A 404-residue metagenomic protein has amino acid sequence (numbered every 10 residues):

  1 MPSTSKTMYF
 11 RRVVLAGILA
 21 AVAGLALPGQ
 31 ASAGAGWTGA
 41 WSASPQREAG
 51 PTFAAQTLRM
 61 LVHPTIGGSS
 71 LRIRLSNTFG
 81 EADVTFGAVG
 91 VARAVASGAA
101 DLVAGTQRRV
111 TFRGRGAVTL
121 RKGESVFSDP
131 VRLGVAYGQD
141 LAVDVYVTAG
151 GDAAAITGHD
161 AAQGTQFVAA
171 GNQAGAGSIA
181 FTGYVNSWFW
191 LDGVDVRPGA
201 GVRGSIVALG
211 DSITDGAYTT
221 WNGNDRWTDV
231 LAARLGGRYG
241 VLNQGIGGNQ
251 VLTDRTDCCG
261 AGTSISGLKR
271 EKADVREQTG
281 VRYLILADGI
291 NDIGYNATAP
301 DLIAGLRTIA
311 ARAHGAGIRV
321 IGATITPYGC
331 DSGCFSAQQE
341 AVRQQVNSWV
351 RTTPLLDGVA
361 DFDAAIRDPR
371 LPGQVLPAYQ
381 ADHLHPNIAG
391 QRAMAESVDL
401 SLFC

Functional and structural regions predicted by a protein language model:
T4-T7, I18-G24, A31-L209, D215-N222: N-terminal secretory targeting modules
R11-L15: N-terminal export leaders
W41, M60, D83, V89-G98 (+7 more regions): Conserved SGNH/GDSL esterase-like catalytic core that processes O-acyl groups on lipids and polysaccharides
A149-G150, S212-G216, I246-V251, I290-G294 (+4 more regions): Solvent-exposed loop/turn segments at secondary-structure junctions within structured extracellular/periplasmic domains
L209-G210, A323: Short hydrophobic segments within beta-strands
G260, T326-C404: Catalytic His-Asp segment of secreted/periplasmic serine-dependent ester chemistry enzymes
A287-G294, I309-Q344: Active-site segments of SGNH/GDSL-like serine hydrolases that catalyze O-acetyl group transfer/hydrolysis on lipids
